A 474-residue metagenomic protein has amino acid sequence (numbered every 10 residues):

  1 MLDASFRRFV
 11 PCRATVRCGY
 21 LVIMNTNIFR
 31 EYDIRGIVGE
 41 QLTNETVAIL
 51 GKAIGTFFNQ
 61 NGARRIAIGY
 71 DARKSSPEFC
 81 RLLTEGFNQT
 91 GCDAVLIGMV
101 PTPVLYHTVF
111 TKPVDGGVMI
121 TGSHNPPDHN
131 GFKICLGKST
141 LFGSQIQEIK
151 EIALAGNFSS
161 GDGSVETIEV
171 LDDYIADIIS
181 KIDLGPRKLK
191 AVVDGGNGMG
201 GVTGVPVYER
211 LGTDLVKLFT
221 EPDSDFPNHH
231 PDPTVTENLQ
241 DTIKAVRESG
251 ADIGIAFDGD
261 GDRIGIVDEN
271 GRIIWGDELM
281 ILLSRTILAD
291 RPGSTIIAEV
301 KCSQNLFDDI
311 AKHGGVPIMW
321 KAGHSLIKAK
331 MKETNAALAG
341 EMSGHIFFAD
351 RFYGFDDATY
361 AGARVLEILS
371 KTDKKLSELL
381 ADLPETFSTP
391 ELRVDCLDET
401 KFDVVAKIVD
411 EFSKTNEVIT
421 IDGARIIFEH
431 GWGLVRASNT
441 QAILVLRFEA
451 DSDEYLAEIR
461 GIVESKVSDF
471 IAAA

Functional and structural regions predicted by a protein language model:
Y20-E85, Q89-T90, T167-L189: An N-terminal, well-structured beta->alpha segment
R65-H129, V207-V267: N-terminal small/polar loop signature for handling phosphorylated ligands or for N-terminal nucleophile
D115-S123, P127-H129, V246-D268, I273 (+2 more regions): Glycine-rich phosphate-binding loop
P127-D128, I134-G143, E151, S160 (+2 more regions): Replace "Mg2+/Mn2+-dependent" with "divalent metal-dependent
N130-S249: Gly/Ser/Thr-enriched, mixed-charge loops and adjacent short helices that form phosphate/oxyanion-binding elements
R291-R447, S452-A474: Phosphate-binding and adjacent anionic-ligand microenvironments
